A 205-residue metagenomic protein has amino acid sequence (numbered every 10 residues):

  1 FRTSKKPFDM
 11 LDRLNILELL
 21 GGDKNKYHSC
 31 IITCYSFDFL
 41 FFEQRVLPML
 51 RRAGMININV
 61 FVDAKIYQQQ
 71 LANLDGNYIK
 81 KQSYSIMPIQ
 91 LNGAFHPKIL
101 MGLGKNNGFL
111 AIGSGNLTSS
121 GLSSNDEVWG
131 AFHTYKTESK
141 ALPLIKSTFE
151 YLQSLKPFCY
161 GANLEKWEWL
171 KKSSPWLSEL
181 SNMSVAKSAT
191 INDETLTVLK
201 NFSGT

Functional and structural regions predicted by a protein language model:
F1-T205: PLD/PLD-like phosphodiesterase catalytic module centered on the HKD motif
